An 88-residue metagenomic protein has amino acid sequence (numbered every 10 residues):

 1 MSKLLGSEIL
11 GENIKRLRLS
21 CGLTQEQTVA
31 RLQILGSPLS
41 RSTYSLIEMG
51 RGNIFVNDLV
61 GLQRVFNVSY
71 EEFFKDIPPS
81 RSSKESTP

Functional and structural regions predicted by a protein language model:
M1-C21: A short, Lys/Arg-rich alpha-helix, primarily the initiator
S2-L4, Q27, R64, E71-P88: Short, charged recognition helix plus adjacent turn of helix-turn-helix-like nucleic-acid-binding domains
I14, Q25, R41, V56-L59: Helix-turn-helix DNA-binding elements, focusing on the entry/boundary residues of the two helices that contact DNA
L19, Q33-I34, M49-R51, V60 (+1 more regions): Residue-level detection of the helix-turn-helix DNA-binding "recognition helix"
G22-L46: Short alpha-helical DNA-recognition segment
R51, F55-E72: DNA major-groove recognition helix of helix-turn-helix/homeodomain DNA-binding modules
